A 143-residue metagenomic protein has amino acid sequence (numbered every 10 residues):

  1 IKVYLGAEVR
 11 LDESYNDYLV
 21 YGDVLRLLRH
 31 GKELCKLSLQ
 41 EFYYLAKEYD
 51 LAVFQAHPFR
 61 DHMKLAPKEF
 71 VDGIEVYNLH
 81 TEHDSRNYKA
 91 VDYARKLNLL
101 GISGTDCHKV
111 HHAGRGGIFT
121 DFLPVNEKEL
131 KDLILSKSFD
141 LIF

Functional and structural regions predicted by a protein language model:
I1-K2, V9-L28, F59-F143: Charged catalytic cores and adjacent phosphate/nucleic-acid-binding surfaces used for phosphate/nucleic-acid chemistry
V3-Y4, L51: Structural detector for hydrophobic anchor residues on beta-strands
A7-E8, L39-F42, R60: Short secondary-structure capping micro-motifs at structural edges
N16-D50: Binuclear metal-dependent hydrolase catalytic cores centered on His/Asp/Glu-rich metal-binding motifs
Y49-P58: Substrate-recognition element of Asp-dependent hydrolases with the DxDx(T/V) motif
